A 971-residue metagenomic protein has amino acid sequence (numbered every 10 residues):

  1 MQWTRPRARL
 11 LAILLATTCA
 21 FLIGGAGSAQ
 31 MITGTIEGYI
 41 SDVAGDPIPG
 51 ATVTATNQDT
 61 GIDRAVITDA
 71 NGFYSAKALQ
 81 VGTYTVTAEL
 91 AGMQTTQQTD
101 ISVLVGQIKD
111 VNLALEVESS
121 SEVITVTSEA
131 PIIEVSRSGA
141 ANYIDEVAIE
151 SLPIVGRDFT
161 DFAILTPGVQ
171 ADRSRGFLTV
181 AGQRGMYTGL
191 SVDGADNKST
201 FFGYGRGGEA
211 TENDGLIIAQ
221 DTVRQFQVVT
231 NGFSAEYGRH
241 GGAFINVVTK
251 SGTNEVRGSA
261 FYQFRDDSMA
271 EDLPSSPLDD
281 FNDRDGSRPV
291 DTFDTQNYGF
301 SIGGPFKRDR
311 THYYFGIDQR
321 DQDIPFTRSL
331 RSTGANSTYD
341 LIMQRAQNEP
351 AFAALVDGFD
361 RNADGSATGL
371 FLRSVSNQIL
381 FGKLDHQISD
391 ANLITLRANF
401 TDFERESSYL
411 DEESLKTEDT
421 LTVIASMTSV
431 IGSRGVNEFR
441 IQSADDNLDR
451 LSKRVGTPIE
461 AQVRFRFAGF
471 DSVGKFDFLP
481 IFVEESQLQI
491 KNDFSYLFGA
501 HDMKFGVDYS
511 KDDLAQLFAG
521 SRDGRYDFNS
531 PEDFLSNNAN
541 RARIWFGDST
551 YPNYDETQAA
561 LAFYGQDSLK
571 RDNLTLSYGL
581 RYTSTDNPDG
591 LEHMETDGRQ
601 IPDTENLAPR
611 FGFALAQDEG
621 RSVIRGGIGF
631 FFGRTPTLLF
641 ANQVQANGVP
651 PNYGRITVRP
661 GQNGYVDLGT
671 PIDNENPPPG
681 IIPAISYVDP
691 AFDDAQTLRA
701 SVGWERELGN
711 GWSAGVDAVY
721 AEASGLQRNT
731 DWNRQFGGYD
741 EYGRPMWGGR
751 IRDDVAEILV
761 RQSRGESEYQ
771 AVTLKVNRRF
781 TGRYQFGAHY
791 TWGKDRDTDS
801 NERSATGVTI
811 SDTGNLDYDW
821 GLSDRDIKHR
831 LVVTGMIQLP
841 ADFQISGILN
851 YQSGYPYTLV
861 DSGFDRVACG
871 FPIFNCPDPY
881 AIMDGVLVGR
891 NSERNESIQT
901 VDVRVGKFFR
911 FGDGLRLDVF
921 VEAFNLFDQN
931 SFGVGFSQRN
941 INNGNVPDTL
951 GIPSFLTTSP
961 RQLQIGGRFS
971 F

Functional and structural regions predicted by a protein language model:
W3, L10, L14-L15, C19-D145 (+1 more regions): Periplasm-facing N-terminal accessory domains of Gram-negative outer-membrane beta-barrel systems
M93-S251, F281-S287, T295-G304, R320: Periplasmic N-terminal accessory/gating domains of Gram-negative outer-membrane beta-barrel systems
S128, A260-D266, F315-Q319, L396-F400 (+10 more regions): Transmembrane beta-barrel strands of outer-membrane/channel proteins
R184, V192, D196, Q319-D357 (+8 more regions): A surface-exposed, glycine/aromatic-enriched loop/edge motif typical of exported proteins
G208-E209, Q220-V228, A235-F244, K250-A351 (+3 more regions): Outer-membrane beta-barrel translocator/receptor signature
S376, H386-Q566, L591, D731-R734 (+4 more regions): Replace "related TpsB outer-membrane translocases also match" with "some related outer-membrane beta-barrels such as
N587, D693-R699, R706-F971: Short, solvent-exposed micro-motifs at the edges of structured domains
G590-A608, G612-Q762, F874, D878-M883 (+2 more regions): Solvent-exposed loop/turn elements at secondary-structure boundaries
